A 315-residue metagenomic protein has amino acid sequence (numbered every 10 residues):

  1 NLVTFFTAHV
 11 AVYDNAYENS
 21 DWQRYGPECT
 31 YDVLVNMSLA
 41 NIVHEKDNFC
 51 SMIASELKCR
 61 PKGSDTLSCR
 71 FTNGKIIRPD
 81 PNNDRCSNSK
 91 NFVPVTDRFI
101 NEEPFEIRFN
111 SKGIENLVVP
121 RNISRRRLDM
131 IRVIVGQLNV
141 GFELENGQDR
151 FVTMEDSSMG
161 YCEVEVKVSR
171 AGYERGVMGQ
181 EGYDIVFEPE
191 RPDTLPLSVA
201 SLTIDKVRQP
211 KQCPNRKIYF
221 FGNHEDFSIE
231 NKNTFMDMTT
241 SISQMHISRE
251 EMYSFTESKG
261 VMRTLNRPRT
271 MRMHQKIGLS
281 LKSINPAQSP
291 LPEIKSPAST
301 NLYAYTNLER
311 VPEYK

Functional and structural regions predicted by a protein language model:
T4-I100, S157-K315: Acidic, serine/threonine-rich low-complexity disordered tracts
L67-L144: Structured domain cores in non-transmembrane regions
S111-E188: A charged, solvent-exposed segment within the mature domains of Sec-exported extracytoplasmic proteins
